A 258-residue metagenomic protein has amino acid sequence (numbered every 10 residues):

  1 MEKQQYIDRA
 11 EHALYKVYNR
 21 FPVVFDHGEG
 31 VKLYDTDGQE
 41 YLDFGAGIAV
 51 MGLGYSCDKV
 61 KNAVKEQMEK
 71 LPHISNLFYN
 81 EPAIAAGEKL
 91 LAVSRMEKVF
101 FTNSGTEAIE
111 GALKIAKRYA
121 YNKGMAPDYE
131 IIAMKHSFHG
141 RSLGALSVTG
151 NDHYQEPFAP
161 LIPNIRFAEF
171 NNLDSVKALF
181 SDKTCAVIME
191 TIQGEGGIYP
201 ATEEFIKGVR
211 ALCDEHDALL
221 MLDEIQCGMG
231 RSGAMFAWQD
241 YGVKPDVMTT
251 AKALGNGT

Functional and structural regions predicted by a protein language model:
M1-T258: Conserved N-terminal phosphate-binding loop of PLP-dependent enzymes in the Aspartate aminotransferase
